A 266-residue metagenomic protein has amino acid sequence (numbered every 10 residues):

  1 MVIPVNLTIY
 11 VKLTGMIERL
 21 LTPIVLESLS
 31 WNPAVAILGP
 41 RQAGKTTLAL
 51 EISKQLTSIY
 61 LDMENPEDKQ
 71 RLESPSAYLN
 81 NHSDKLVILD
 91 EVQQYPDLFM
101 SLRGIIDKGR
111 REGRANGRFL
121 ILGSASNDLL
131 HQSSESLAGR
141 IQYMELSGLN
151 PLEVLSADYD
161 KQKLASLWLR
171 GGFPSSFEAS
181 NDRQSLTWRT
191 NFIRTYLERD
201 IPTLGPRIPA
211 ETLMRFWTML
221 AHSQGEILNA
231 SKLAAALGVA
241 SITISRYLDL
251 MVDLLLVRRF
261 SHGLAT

Functional and structural regions predicted by a protein language model:
V11-L29: Pre-Walker A adenine-sensing motif
I37: Hydrophobic anchor at the beta1->P-loop junction of P-loop NTPases
P40: P-loop (Walker A) phosphate-binding loop of NTP-binding proteins
K45-T46: Conserved lysine of the Walker
S58-L86: Short glycine-rich substrate-engagement loop in P-loop NTPases that contacts/grips substrate
F99-N127, E135: Conserved catalytic/switch belt of AAA+ P-loop NTPases
S126-Y143, D158-D160: Short regulatory helix/loop adjacent to the ATP-binding pocket of P-loop NTPases
D182-T266: Accessory nucleic acid-recognition modules appended to NTPase machines
